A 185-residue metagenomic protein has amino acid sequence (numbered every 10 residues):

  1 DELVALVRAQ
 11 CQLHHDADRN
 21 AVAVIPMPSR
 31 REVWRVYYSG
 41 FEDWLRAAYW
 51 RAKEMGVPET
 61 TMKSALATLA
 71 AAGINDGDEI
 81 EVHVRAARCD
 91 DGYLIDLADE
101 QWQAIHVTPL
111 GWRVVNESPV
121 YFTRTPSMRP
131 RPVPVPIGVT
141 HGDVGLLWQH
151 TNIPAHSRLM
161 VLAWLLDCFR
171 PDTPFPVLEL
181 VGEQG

Functional and structural regions predicted by a protein language model:
D1-I137: N-terminal nucleic-acid engagement/recognition segments and initiation subdomains in replication, restriction
M27-S29, G111-G185: P-loop NTPase catalytic core of nucleic-acid-dependent motor ATPases
